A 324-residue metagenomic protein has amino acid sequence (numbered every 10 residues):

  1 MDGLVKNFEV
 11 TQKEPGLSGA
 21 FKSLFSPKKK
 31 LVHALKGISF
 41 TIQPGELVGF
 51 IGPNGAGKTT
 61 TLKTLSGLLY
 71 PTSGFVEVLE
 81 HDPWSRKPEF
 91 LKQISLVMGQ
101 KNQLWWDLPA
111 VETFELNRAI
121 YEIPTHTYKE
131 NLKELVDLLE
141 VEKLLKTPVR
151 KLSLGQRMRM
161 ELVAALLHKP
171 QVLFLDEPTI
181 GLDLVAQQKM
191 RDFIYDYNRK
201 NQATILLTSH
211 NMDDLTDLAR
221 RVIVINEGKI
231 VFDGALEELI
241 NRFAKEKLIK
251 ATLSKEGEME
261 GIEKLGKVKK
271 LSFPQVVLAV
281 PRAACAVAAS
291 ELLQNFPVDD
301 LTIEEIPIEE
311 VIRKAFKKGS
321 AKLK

Functional and structural regions predicted by a protein language model:
G16-L24, E115, A119, T127-L144: Conserved ABC ATPase "signature" region
K169: Conserved catalytic motifs of ABC-family nucleotide-binding domains
L173-E177: Catalytic Walker B motif of ABC-type/P-loop ATPase nucleotide-binding domains
R191-A279: ABC transporter nucleotide-binding domain
K247-K318: Short, charged/small-residue-rich alpha-helical element at the C-terminal edge of ABC transporter nucleotide-binding
